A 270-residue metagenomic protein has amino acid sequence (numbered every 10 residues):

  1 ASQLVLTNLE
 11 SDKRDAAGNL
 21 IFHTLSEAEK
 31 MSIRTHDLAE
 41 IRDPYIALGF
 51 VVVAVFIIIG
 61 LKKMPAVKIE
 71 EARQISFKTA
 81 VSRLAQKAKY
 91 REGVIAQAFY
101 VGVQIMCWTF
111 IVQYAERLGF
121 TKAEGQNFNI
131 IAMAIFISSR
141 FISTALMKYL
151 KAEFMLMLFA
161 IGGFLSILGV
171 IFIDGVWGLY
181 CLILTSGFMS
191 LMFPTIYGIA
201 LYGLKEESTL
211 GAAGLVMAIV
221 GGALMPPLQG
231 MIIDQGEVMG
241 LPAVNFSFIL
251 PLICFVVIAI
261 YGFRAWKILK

Functional and structural regions predicted by a protein language model:
S2-R14, S26, H36, I46-A72 (+1 more regions): C-terminal membrane-cytosol helix-exit motif in multi-pass small-molecule transporters
S2-T7, R83-I130: Extracytoplasmic gate region of multi-pass secondary transporters
V5, S139-A152, I233: Helix-to-loop junctions at the C-terminal end of transmembrane segments in multipass secondary transporters
L6-L48, L228-C254: A membrane-interface helix-boundary motif in multi-pass transporters
M64-G93: Juxtamembrane intracellular "pre-TM" segments in multi-pass secondary transporters
L118-I135, L210-A213, A243-F246: Loop-to-transmembrane helix entry
F154-G169: Structural signature of the two symmetry-related core transmembrane helices
S190-K205: Intracellular juxtamembrane helix-capping segments at the cytosolic ends of symmetry-related transmembrane helices
